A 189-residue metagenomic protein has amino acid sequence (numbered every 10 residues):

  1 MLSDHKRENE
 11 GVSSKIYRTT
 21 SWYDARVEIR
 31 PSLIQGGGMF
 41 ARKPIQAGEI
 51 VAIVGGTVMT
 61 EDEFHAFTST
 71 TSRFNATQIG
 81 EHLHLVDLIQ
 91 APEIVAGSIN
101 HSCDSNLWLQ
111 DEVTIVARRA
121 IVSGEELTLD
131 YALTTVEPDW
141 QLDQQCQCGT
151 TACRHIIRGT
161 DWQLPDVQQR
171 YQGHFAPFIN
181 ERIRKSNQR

Functional and structural regions predicted by a protein language model:
L2-H5, C103-R189: C-terminal SET catalytic tail plus cysteine-rich post-SET Zn-binding segment of SAM-dependent SET-domain
L2-W108: Catalytic cores of histone-lysine modification enzymes
